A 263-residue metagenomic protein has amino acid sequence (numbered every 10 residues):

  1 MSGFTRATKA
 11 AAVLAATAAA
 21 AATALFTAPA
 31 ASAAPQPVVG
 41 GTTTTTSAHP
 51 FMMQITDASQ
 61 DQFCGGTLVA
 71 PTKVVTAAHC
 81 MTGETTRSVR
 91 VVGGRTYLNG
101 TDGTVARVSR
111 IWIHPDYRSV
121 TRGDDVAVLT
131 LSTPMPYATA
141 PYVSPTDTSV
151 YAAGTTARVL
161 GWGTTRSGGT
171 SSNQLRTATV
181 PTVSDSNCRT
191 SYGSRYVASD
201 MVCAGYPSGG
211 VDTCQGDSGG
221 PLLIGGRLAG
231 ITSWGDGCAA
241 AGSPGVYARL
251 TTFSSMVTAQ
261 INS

Functional and structural regions predicted by a protein language model:
S2-R6, A24-L25, A34, L68-M81 (+3 more regions): C-terminal subregion of chymotrypsin/trypsin-like serine protease catalytic domains
S2-V75, G83-E84, S88-R95, S254-A259: Protease-domain processing segments flanking chymotrypsin-fold serine proteases, especially trypsin-like
G40-T46, Y117-S119, Y151, T170: Conserved, non-catalytic sequence blocks in retroelement Pol enzymes and Pol-derived host proteins
P50-M52, A77, S88, T156 (+5 more regions): Disulfide-stabilized extracellular ectodomain repeats and their linkers
P50-M52, G66, V202, T213 (+1 more regions): Structural detector of coil-to-beta-strand junctions
S59-Q60, H79-G83, G94-N99, D116 (+7 more regions): Acidic glycine-/aspartate-rich tracts in secreted/extracellular proteins
T86, A153-G154, G169-S172, G226 (+1 more regions): Subtilisin-like serine protease catalytic core
Y97, V105-I111, G123-S132, Y137-G209 (+1 more regions): Chymotrypsin/trypsin-fold serine protease catalytic domain
